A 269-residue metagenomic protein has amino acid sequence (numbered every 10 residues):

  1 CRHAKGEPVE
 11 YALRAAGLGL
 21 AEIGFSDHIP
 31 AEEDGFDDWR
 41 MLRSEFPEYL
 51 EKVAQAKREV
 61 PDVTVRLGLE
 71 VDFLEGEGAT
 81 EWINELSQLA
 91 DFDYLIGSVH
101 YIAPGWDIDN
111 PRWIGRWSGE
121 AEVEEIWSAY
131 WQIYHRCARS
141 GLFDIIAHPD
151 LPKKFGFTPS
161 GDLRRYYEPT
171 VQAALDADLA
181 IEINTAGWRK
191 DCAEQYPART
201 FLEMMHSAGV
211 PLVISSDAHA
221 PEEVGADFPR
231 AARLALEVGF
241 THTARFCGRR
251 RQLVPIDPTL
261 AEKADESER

Functional and structural regions predicted by a protein language model:
C1-E77, N84, I145, P152-R165 (+5 more regions): An N-terminally biased module of ancient metal coordination in phosphate/nucleic-acid-related enzymes
A4-Y11, G19, K153, T158-R269: Charged catalytic cores and adjacent phosphate/nucleic-acid-binding surfaces used for phosphate/nucleic-acid chemistry
A16, Q88, A138-R139, H206 (+1 more regions): Non-catalytic positions within long, well-ordered alpha-helices that form the structural scaffold/packing of enzyme
I23-F25, V65-L69, L95-G97, I145-A147 (+3 more regions): Hydrophobic faces of well-ordered beta-strands that scaffold small-molecule active sites in alpha/beta enzyme cores
P30-E33, I102, V213: Conserved radical SAM core fold
G35, R116-G119, I183, V213: A short, mixed-charge helix-start or loop-turn motif at secondary-structure junctions
R43-A177, T259-E268: Extended substrate/RNA-proximal surfaces in nucleic-acid metabolism proteins
